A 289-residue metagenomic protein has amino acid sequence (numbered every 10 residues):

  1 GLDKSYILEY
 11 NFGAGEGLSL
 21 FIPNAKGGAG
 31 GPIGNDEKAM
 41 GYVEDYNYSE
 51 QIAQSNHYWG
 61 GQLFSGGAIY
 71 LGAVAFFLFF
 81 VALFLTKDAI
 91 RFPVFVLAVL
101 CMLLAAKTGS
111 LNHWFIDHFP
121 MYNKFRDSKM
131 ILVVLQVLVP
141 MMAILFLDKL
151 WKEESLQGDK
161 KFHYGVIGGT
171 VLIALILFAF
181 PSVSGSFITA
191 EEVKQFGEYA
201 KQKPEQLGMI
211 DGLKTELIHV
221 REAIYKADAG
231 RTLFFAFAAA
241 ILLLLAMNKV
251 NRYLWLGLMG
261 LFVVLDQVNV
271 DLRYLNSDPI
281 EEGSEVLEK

Functional and structural regions predicted by a protein language model:
G1-A82, F180-T232: Periplasmic/ER-lumenal interhelical loops and adjacent helix-loop junctions in multi-pass membrane proteins
T86-E288: Contiguous transmembrane helix-bundle modules in multi-pass membrane proteins
